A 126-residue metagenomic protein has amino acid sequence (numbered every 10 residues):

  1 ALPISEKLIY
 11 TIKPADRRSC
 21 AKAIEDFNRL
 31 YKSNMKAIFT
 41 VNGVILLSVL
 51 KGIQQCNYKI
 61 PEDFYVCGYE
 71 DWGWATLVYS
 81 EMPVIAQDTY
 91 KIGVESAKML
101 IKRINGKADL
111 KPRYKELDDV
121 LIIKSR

Functional and structural regions predicted by a protein language model:
S5-E6, K59: Conserved H-loop
E6-I9, L121: Generic structural signal for residues in well-ordered beta-strands
I9-R18: Short beta->alpha junction loops
A21, E25-R126: Flexible loop/turn connectors
